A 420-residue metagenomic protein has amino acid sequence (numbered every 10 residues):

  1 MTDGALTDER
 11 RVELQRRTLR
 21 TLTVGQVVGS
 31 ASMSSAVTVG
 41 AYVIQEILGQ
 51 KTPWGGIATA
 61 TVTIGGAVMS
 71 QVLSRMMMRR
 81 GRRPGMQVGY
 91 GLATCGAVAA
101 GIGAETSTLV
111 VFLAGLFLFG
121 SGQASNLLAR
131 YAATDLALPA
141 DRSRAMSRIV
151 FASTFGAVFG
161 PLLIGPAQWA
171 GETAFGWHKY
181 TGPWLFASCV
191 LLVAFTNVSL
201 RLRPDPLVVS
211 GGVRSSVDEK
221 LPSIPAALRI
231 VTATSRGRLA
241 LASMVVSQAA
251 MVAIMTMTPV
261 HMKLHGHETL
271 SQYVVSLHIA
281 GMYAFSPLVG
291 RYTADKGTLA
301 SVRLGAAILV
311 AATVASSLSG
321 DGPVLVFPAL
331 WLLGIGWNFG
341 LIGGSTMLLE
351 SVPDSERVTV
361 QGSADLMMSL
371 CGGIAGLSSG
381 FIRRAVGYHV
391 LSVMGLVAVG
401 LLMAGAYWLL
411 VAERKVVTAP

Functional and structural regions predicted by a protein language model:
T2-R16, R203-A242: Juxtamembrane intracellular "pre-TM" segments in multi-pass secondary transporters
E9-I64, R236-S243, S247-Y273: Helix-loop boundary and gating motifs at the non-cytosolic
V27, L109-A124, L325-F339: Hydrophobic core of transmembrane alpha-helices in multi-pass small-molecule transporters, especially MFS/SLC-type
G40, A124-L138, F339-V352: Intracellular juxtamembrane helix-capping segments at the cytosolic ends of symmetry-related transmembrane helices
M69-R82, F285-T298, R383: Helix-to-loop junctions at the C-terminal end of transmembrane segments in multipass secondary transporters
G91-T106, I308-D321: C-terminal ends and interior cores of transmembrane alpha-helices in multi-pass membrane transporters/permeases
L116-A152: Cytoplasmic helix-loop-helix junction between adjacent transmembrane helices in 12-TM secondary transporters
I164, W169, S188-G212, G405-L409: C-terminal membrane-cytosol helix-exit motif in multi-pass small-molecule transporters
